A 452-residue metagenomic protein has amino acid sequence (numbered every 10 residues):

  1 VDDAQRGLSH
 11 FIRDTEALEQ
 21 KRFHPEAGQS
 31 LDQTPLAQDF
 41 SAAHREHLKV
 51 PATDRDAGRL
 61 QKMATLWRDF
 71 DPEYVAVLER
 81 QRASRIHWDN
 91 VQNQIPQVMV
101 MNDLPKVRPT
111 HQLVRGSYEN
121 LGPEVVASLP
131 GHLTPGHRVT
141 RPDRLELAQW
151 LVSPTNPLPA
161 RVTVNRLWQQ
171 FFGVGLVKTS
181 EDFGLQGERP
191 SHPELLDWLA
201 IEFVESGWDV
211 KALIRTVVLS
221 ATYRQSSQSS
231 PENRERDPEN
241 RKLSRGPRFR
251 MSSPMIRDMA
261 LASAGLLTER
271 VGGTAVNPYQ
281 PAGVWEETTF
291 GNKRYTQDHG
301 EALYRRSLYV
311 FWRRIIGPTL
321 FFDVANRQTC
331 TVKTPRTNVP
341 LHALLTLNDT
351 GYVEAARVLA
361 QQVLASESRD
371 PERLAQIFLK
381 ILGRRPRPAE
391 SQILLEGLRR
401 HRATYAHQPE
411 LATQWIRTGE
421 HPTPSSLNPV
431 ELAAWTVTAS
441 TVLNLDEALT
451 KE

Functional and structural regions predicted by a protein language model:
V1-D2, T319: Sequence context surrounding c-type heme c attachment/ligation sites in exported
D2-P35, D39-Y304, Q328-T334, L347-V430 (+2 more regions): Primarily short, surface-exposed interaction patches in extracytoplasmic proteins
V310-F311, L320-T331: A structural supersecondary motif
T438: Short, surface-exposed polybasic-aromatic patches that bind anionic ligands, especially phosphate groups
